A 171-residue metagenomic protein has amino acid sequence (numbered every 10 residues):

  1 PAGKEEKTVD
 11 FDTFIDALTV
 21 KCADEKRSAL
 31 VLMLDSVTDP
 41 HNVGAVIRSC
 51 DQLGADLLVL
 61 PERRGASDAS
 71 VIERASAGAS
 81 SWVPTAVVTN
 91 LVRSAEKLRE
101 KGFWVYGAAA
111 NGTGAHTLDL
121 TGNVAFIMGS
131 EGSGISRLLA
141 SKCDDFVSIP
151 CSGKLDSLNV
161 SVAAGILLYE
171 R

Functional and structural regions predicted by a protein language model:
P1-R171: Post-transcriptional modification and biogenesis factors for structured RNAs of the translation apparatus
